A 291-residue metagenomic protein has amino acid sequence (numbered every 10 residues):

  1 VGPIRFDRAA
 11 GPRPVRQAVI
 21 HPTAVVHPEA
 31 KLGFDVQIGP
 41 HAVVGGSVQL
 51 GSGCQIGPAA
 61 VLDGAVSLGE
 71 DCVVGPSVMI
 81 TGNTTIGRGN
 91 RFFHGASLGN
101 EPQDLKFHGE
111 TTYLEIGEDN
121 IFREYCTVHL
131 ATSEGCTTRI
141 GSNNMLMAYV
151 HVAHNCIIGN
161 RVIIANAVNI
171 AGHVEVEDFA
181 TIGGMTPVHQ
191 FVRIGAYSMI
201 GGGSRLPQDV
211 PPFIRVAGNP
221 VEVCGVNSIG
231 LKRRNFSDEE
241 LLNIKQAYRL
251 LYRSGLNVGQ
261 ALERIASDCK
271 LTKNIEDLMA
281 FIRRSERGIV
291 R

Functional and structural regions predicted by a protein language model:
V1-T23, P28-A30, F34-D35, H41 (+8 more regions): Terminal amphipathic alpha-helical/low-complexity segments used for targeting or macromolecular assembly
V19-E222: Structural signal for interior beta-strand "rungs" in well-ordered beta-sheet cores of soluble enzyme domains
